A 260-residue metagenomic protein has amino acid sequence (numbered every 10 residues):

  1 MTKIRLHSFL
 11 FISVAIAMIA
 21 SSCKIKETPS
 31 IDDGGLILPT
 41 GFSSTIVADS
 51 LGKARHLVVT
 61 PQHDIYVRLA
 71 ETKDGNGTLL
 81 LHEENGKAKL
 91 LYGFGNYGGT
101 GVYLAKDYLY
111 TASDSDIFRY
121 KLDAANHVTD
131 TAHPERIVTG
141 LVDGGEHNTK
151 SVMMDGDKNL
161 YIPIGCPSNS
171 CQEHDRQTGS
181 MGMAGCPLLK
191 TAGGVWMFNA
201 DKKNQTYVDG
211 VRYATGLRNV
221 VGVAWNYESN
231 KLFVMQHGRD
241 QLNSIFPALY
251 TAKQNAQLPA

Functional and structural regions predicted by a protein language model:
T2-L10: Bacterial N-terminal signal peptides that target proteins for export
I19-S22: C-terminal motif of bacterial Sec signal peptides marking the signal peptidase cleavage site
K24-A260: Beta-propeller domains with acidic blade repeats across secreted/periplasmic ectodomains and cytosolic WD/CNH propellers
